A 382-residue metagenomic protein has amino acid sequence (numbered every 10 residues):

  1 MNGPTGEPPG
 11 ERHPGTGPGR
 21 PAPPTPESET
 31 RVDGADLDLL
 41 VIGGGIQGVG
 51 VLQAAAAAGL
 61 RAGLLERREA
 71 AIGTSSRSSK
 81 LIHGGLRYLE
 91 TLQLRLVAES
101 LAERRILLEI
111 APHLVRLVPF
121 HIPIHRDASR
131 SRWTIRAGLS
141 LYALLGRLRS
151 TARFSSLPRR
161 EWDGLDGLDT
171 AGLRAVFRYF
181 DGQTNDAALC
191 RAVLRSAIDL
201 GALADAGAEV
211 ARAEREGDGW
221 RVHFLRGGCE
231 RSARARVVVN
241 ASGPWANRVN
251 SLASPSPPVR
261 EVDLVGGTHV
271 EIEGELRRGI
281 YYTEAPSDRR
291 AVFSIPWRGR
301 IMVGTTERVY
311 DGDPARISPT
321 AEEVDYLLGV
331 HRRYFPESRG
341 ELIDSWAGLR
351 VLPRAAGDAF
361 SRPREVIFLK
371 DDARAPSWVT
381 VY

Functional and structural regions predicted by a protein language model:
M1-L39, A54-A58: Extreme N-terminal leader/targeting segments of oxidoreductases
I42, A233-G243: Short hydrophobic core segments
G43-G45, R67: Glycine-rich Rossmann-fold phosphate-binding loop(s) that bind the pyrophosphate of adenine dinucleotide cofactors
A56-R77: Glycine-rich FAD pyrophosphate-binding loop
K80-G164: Dinucleotide-binding Rossmann-like beta1-alpha1 core, especially the glycine-rich loop that anchors the ADP
F177-E214, G219-R236: Helical element adjacent to the flavin cofactor pocket in flavoenzyme catalytic cores
F180, D186-A188, S196, S254-M302 (+1 more regions): C-terminal catalytic lobe of FAD-dependent flavoproteins
N240-P255: Flavin (primarily FAD) binding-site architecture
